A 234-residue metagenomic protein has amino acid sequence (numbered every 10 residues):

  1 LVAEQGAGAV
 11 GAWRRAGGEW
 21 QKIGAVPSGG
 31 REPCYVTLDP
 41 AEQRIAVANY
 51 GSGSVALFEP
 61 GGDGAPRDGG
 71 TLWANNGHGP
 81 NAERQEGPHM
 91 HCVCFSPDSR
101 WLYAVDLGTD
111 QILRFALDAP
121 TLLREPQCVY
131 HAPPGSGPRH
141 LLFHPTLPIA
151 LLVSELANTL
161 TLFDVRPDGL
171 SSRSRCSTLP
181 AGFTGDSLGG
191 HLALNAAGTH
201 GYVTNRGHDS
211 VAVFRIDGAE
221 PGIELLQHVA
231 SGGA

Functional and structural regions predicted by a protein language model:
V2-E42: Blade-loop segments of beta-propeller domains
V2-G6, V47-Y50, S96, A104-L107 (+3 more regions): Conserved beta-strand positions in repeat-built beta-propeller and related beta-rich domains
G8-V10, G53-V55, D110-I112, N158-L160 (+1 more regions): Structural signal for beta-propeller blades
W13-G18, L57-R67, A116-L122, F163-S171 (+1 more regions): Short loop/turn segments immediately following beta-strands, especially the blade-tip and inter-blade linker loops
Q21-P27, T71, G77-E83, E125-H131 (+2 more regions): A short beta-strand motif characteristic of beta-propeller blades
G29-R44, N76-D98, A132-I149, L179-G198 (+1 more regions): Beta-rich, blade/repeat-based domains predominating in secreted/periplasmic proteins but also intracellular
W101-N158: Loop-centered beta-sheet repeat module
S187-E220, H228-A234: Loop/turn-rich, solvent-exposed surfaces of beta-rich toroidal or solenoidal domains
